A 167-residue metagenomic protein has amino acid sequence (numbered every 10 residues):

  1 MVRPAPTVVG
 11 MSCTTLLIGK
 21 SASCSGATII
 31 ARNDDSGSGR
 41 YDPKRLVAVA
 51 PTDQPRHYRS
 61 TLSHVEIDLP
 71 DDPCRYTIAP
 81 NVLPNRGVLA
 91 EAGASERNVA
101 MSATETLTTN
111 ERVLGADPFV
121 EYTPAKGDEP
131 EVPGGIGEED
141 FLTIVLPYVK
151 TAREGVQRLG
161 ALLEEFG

Functional and structural regions predicted by a protein language model:
M1-R3, T7: Short, positively charged and aromatic/hydrophobic N-terminal segments
V8-E138, R158-F166: A contiguous strand-loop segment
L142-V149: Short, well-ordered beta-strand elements within core beta-sheets of diverse protein domains
G155: Aromatic- and Gly/Pro-rich donor/ligand-binding loops that form nucleotide- or phosphate-bearing donor binding pockets
